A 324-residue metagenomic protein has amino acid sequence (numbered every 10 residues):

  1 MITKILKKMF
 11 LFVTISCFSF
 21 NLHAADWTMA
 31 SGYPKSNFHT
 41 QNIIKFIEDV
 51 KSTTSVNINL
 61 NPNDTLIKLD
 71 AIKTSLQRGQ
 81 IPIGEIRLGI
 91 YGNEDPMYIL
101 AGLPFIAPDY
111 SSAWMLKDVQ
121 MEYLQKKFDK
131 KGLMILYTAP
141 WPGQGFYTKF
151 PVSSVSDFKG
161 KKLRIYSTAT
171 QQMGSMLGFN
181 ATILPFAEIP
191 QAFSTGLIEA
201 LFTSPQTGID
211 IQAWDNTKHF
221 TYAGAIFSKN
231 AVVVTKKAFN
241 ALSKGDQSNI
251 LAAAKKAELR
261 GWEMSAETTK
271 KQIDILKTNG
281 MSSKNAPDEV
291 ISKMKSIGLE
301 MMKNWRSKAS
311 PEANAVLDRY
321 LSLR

Functional and structural regions predicted by a protein language model:
M1-V13: Bacterial N-terminal signal peptides that target proteins for export
L11, L116-D118, S167: Polar helix-capping/helix-linker motif
F18-A24: Sec/Tat signal peptide C-region and signal peptidase I cleavage site
A25-S111, F128-R324: N-terminal secretory/targeting leader peptides
S111-Q125: A gly/proline- and charged-residue-enriched helix-loop-helix capping module
